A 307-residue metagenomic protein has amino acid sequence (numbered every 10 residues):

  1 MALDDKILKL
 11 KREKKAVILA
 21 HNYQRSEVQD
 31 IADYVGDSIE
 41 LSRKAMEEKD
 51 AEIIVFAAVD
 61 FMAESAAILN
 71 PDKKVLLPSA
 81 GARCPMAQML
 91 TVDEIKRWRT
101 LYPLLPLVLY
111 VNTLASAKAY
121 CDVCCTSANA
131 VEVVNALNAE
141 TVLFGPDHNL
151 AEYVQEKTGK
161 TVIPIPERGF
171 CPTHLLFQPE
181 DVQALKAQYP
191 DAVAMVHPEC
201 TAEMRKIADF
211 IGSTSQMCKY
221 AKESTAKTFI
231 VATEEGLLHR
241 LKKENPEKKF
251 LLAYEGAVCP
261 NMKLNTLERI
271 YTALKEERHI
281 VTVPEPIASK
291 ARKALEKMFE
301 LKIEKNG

Functional and structural regions predicted by a protein language model:
M1-V231, L237-G307: Active-site loop-to-helix "anion-binding N-cap" substructures in soluble metabolic enzymes
